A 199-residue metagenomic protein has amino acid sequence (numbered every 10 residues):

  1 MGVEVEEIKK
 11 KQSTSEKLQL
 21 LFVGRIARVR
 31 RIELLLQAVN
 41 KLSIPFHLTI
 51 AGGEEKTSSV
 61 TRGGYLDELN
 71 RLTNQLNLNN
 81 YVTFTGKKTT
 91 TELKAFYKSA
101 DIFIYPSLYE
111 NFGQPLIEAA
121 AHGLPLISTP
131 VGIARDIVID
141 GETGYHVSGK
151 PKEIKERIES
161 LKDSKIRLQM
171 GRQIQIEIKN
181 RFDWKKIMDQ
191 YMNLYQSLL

Functional and structural regions predicted by a protein language model:
V3, H47-N70: Glycosyltransferase donor-sugar binding loop
Q12-R30, L36-K41, T49-A51: Conserved donor-binding/catalytic core segment of Leloir-type glycosyltransferases
R62-K88: Nucleotide-activated donor-binding/catalytic signature segment of Leloir-type glycosyltransferases, i.e., the conserved
K87, A95-A100: Short alpha-helical donor nucleotide-sugar binding micro-motif in glycosyltransferases
L108: Aromatic "clamp/platform" in nucleotide-sugar-dependent glycosyltransferases that forms part of the donor/acceptor
L116, P125-S128, V138: Short hydrophobic beta-strand element within catalytic cores of glycosyltransferases and related nucleotide-activated
D140-G141, Y145-P151, S160-K165: Conserved acidic donor-binding segment of nucleotide-sugar-dependent glycosyltransferases
I166-R181, Q190-N193: A short, well-ordered alpha-helix in the C-terminal region of glycosyltransferases
